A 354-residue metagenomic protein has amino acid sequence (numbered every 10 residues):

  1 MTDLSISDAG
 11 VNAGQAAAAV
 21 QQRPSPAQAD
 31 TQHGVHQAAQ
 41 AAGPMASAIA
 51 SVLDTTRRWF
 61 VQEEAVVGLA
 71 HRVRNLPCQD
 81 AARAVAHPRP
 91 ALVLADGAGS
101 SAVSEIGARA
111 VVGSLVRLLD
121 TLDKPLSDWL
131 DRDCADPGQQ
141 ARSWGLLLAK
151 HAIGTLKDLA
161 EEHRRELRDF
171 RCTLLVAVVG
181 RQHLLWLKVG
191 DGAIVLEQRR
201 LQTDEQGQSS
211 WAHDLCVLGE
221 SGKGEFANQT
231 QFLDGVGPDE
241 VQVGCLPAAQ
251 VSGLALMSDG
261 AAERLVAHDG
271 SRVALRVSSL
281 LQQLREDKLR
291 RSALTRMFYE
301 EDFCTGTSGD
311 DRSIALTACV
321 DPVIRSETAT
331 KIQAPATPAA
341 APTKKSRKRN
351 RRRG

Functional and structural regions predicted by a protein language model:
T2-D8, G43-D120, G192, V236-C245 (+2 more regions): N-terminal entry segment of metal-dependent catalytic domains or homologous docking segments
T2-Q79, H151-A160, R165, W211-G222 (+1 more regions): Short glycine- and acidic-rich boundary segments immediately preceding or forming the N-terminal edge of structured
D3-I6, T230-G354: C-terminal catalytic subdomain
Q62-L76, I153-R165, R171, L196-A249 (+3 more regions): PP2C/PPM family metal-dependent serine/threonine protein phosphatase catalytic domain, recognizing the conserved
A86-P88, V178-H183, G190, Q198-Q202 (+1 more regions): Short acidic-glycine loop/turn motifs at beta-strand connectors
L92-A95, L187, A255-M257: Short hydrophobic beta-strand that contains or immediately precedes a catalytic carboxylate
S114-K157, E161, A274-R296: Helix-loop-helix
L130-V195, D239-A248: Catalytic core of PPM/PP2C metal-dependent serine/threonine phosphatase domains
